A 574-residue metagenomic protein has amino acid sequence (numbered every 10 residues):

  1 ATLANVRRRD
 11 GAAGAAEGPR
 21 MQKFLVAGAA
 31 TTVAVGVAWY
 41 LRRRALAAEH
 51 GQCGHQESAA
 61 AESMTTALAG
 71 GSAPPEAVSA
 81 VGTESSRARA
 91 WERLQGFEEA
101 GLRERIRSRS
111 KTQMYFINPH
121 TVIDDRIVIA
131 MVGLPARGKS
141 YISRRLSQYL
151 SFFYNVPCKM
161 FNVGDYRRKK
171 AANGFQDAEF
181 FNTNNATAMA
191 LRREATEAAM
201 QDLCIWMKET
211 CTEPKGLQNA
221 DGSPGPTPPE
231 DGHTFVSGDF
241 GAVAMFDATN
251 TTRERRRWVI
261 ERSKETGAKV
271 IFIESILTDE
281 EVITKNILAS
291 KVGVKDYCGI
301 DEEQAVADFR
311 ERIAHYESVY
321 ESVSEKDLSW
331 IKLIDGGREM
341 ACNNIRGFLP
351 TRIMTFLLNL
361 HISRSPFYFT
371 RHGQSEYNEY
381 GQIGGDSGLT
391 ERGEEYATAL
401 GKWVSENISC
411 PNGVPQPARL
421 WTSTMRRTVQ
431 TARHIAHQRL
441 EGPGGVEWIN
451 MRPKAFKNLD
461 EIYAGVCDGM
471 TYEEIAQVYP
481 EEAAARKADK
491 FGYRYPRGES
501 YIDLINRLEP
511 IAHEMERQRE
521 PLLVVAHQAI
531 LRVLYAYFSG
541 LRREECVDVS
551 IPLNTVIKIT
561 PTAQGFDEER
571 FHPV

Functional and structural regions predicted by a protein language model:
R9, E17-A48, C53: Terminal signal-anchor or tail-anchor transmembrane helices that tether membrane-associated enzymes to cellular
K23-V26, A34-G36, S86-R87, E92-G101 (+3 more regions): NTP-dependent small-molecule kinase module
G36-L68, P74-V128, Y154-V156: Extreme N-terminal, non-catalytic leader segments that precede Walker-type/kinase nucleotide-binding cores
A100, R105-R107, K111, Q176-E179 (+3 more regions): Intrinsically disordered, low-complexity domain-flanking/linker segments in eukaryotic proteins, enriched
M131, V524: Hydrophobic anchor at the beta1->P-loop junction of P-loop NTPases
S140-I205, G222, F235-F240, R255 (+1 more regions): Conserved substrate/cofactor phosphate-moiety recognition/catalytic segment in nucleotide-dependent phosphotransferases
A178-A188, S263-S322: A glycine- and Lys/Arg-enriched "phosphate-lid" helix/loop adjacent to the NTP-binding pocket of small-molecule kinases
A248, R253-R257, R262, G267-K291 (+4 more regions): Phosphate-coordination/substrate-recognition cap region in phosphate-metabolizing enzymes
